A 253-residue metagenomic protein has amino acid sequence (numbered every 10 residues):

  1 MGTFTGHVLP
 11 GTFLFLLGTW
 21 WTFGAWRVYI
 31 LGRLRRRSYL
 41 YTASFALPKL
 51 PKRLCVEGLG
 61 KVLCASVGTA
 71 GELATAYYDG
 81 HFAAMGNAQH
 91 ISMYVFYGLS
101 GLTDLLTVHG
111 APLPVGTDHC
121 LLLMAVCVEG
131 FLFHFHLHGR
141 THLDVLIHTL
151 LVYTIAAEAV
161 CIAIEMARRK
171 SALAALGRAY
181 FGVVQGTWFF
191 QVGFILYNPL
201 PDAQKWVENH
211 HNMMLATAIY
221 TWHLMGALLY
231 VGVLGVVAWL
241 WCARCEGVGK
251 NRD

Functional and structural regions predicted by a protein language model:
M1-L9, T69-M93, L102-L121, G130-L150 (+3 more regions): Membrane-lumen (extracellular) interface motif
M1-W26: N-terminal signal-anchor module of multipass membrane proteins
T3-P10, K49-S66, A218, W222-G226 (+1 more regions): Membrane-interface recognition of transmembrane alpha-helix starts, especially the cytoplasmic loop-to-helix transition
G6-H7, E57-K61, G86-Y94, I147-I155 (+1 more regions): Alpha-helical transmembrane segments of polytopic membrane proteins
P10, L17, G32-H109: Eukaryotic helix-linker segments that join adjacent hydrophobic helices
V28-A43, A84, G116-A125, P199-E208 (+1 more regions): Interhelical loop segments of eukaryotic multi-pass membrane proteins
I164-D253: C-terminal transmembrane module of eukaryotic multi-pass membrane proteins
